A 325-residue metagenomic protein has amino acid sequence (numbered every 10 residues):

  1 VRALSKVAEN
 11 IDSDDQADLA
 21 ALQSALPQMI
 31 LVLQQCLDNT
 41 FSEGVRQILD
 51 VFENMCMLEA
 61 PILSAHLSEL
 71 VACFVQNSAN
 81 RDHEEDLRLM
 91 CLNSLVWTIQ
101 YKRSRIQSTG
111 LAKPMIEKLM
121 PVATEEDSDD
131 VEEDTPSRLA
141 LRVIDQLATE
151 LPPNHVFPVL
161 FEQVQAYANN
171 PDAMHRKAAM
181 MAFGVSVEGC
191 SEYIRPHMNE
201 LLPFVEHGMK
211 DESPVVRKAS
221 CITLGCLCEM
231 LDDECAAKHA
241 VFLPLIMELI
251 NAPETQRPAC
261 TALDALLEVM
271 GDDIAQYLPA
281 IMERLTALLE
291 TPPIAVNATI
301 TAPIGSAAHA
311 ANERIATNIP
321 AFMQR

Functional and structural regions predicted by a protein language model:
V1-R325: Karyopherin-beta/Importin-beta family HEAT-repeat alpha-solenoid scaffold
